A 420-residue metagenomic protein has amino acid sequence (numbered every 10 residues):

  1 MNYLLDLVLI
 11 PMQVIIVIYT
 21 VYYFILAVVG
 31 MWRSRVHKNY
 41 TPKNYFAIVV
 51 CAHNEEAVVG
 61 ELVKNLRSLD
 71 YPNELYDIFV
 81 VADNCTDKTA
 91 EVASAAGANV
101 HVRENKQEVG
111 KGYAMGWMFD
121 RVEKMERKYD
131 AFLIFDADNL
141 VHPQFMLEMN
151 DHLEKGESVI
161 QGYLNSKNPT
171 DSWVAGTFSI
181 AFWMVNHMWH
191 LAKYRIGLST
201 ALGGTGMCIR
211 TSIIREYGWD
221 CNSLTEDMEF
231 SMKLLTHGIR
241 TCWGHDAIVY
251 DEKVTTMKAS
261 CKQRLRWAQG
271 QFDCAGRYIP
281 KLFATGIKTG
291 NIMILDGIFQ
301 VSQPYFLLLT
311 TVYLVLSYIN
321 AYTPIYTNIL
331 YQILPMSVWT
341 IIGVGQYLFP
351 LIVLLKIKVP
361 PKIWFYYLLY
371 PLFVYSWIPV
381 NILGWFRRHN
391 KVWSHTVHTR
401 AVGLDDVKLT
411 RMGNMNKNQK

Functional and structural regions predicted by a protein language model:
M1-N65: N-proximal low-complexity "stem/linker" segments adjacent to membrane-targeting elements
I25-S34, N39-K43, P280-G297, A321-K420: Juxtamembrane C-terminal module of membrane proteins
N44-A47, D77, E229: Cell-envelope/extracellular polymer assembly enzymes that use nucleotide-activated donors
G60, D87-S94, V102, Q144: Acidic helix N-cap motif at the loop->helix transition within catalytic regions of sugar-transfer enzymes
K64-L75: Short, acidic, metal-binding catalytic loop of nucleotide-sugar glycosyltransferases
A82-A90, N105-Q107, L140: A conserved acidic beta->alpha catalytic loop
V102-E104, E108-M125, P143-S223, L265 (+2 more regions): Long helical/loop segments within the catalytic core of UDP-sugar-dependent glycosyltransferases, especially the large
M125-L140: Short beta-strand-to-loop acidic/aromatic patch adjacent to the donor-nucleotide binding site
